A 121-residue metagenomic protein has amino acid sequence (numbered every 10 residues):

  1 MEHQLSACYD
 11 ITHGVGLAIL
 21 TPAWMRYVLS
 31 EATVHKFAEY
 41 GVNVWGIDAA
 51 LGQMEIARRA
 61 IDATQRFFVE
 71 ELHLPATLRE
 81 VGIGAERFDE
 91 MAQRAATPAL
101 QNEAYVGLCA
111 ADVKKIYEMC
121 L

Functional and structural regions predicted by a protein language model:
M1-A7, A96: Short, hydrophobic/aliphatic alpha-helical segments
L5-R87: Gly/Pro-rich interdomain helix-loop hinge
G84-L121: Short, amphipathic C-terminal "tail helix"
